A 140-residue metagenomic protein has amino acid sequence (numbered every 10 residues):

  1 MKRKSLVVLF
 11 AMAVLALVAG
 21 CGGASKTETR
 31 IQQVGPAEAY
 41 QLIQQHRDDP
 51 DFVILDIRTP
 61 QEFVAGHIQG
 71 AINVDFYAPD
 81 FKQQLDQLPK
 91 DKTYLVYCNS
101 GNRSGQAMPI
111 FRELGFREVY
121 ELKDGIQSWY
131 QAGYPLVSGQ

Functional and structural regions predicted by a protein language model:
K2-F10, L15-F52, Q61-T93, N102-Q140: Rhodanese-like catalytic fold shared by cysteine-dependent sulfurtransferases and DSP/PTP-type phosphatases
I54-D56: Structural scaffold elements adjacent to functional motifs in cytosolic proteins
V96-Y97: Short, surface-exposed ligand- or partner-binding patches at beta-edge/loop junctions that are enriched in aromatics
